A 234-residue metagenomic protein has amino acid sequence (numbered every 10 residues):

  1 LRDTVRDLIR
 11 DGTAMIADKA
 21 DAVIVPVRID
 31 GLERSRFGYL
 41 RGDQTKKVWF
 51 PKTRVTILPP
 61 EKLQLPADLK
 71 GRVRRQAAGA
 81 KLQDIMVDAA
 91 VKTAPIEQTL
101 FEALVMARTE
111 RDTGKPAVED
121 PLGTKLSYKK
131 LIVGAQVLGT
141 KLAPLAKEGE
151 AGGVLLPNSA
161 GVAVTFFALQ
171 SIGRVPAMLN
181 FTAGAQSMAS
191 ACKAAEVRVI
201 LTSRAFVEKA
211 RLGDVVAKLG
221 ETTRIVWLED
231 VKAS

Functional and structural regions predicted by a protein language model:
L1, G153-L155, V199-L201: Structural motif
R2-L69: A cross-family acyltransferase "interaction/gating" segment
R75-T93: Short, structured interface segments
D88-A117, V137: A short N-terminal helical cap/helix-turn-helix that marks the beginning of AMP-binding/adenylate-forming
A107-R108, L131, A135, G152 (+4 more regions): Adenylate-forming
P116-A146, E150-F167, G184-A189, S234: Conserved AMP-binding/adenylate-forming core of the ANL superfamily
P144, S171-A233: Structural core segment of the AMP-binding/adenylate-forming
